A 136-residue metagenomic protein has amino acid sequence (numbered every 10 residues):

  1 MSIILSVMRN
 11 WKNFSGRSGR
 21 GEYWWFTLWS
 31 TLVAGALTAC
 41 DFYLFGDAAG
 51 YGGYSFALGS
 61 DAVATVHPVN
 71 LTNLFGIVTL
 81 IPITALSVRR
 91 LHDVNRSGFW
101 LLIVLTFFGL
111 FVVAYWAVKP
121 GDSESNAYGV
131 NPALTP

Functional and structural regions predicted by a protein language model:
M1-W29, A85-F99, Y115-P136: Membrane-interface extramembranous regions at the lipid-water interface
S2, D61-A85, S97-K119: Selective recognition of hydrophobic, aromatic-rich stretches within alpha-helical transmembrane segments of polytopic
S15, A49-G52, L58, F108 (+1 more regions): Feature targets compositionally biased, intrinsically disordered low-complexity regions with long contiguous runs
L28-T38, G109: Hydrophobic alpha-helical membrane-insertion segments
A34-L80: Membrane-helix interface segments in multi-pass membrane proteins
L37-C40, V113, N131: A generic membrane alpha-helix/interface feature
